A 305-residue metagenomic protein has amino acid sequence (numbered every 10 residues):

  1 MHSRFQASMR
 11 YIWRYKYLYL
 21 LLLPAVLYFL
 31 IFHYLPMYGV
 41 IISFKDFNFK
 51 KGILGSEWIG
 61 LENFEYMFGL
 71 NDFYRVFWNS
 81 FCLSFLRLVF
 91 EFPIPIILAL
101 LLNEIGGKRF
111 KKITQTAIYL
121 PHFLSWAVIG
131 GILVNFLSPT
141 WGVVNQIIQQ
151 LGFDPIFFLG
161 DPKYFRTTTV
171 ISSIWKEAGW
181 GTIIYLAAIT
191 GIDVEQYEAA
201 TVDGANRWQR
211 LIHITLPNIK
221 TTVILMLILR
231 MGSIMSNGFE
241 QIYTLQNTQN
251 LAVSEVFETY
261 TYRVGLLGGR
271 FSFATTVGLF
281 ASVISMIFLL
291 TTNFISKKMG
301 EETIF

Functional and structural regions predicted by a protein language model:
M1-I12: Short, Lys/Arg-rich, polar N-terminal cytosolic tail immediately upstream of the first transmembrane signal-anchor
R10-F305: A structural signal for multi-pass alpha-helical bundles of membrane permease subunits that mediate small-molecule
